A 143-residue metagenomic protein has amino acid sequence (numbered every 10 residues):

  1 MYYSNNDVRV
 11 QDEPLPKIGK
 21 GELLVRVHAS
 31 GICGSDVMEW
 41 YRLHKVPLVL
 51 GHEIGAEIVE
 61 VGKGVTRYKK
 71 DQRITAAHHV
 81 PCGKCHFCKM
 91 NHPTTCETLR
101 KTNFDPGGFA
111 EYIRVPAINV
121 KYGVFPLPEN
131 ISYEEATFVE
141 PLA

Functional and structural regions predicted by a protein language model:
M1-V8: Extracellular beta-rich ligand/substrate-recognition surface
Y3, P14-P16, K45-G51, K101-G107 (+1 more regions): Short Gly/Pro-enriched turn/cap motifs at secondary-structure boundaries
R9, G19, K70, G108-F109 (+1 more regions): A generic structural signal for well-ordered coil/turn residues at beta-strand boundaries that shape enzyme active-site
P14-S30, Y41-H86, P126-N130: Glycine-rich beta-strand-centered segment in the early N-terminal region that forms part of a ligand/cofactor-binding
S30-G31, L142: Proline-glycine-enriched beta-turn/loop adjacent to the NAD(P) cofactor-binding site in Rossmann-like oxidoreductases
S35-E39: Cytochrome P450 core scaffold surrounding the K-helix E-X-X-R motif and the conserved "meander" helix-loop region
C82-A143: NAD(P)H dinucleotide-binding glycine-rich loop of Rossmann-like/cofactor-binding domains, especially the beta1-alpha1
